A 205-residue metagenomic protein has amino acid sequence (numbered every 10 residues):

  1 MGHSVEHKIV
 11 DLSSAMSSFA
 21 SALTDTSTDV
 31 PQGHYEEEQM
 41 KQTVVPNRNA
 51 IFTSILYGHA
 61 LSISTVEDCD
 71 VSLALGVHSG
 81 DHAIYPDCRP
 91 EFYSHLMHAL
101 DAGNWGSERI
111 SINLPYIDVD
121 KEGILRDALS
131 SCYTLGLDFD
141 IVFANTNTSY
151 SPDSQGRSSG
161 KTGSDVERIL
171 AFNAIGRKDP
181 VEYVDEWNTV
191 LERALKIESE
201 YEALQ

Functional and structural regions predicted by a protein language model:
M1-F139, D165: ATP-dependent adenylation/nucleotidyltransferase module used to activate substrates
D11, T65, D138, D179 (+2 more regions): Serine/threonine-rich low-complexity intrinsically disordered regions
A20, D118, V184-N188, A194: Charge-rich, low-complexity amphipathic helices in intrinsically disordered tails/linkers adjacent to domains
L73, A144-Y150, R177-D185: Charge-dense, low-complexity polyampholytic segments
G76, P152, R168: Conserved residues at the C-terminal ends of beta-strands
L137-G160: Immediate flanking context of iron-sulfur cluster ligation sites
G156-L191: Iron-sulfur (Fe-S) cluster-binding segments and ferredoxin-like electron-carrier domains, especially [2Fe-2S]
V190, A194-Q205: Iron-sulfur (Fe-S) cluster-binding modules
